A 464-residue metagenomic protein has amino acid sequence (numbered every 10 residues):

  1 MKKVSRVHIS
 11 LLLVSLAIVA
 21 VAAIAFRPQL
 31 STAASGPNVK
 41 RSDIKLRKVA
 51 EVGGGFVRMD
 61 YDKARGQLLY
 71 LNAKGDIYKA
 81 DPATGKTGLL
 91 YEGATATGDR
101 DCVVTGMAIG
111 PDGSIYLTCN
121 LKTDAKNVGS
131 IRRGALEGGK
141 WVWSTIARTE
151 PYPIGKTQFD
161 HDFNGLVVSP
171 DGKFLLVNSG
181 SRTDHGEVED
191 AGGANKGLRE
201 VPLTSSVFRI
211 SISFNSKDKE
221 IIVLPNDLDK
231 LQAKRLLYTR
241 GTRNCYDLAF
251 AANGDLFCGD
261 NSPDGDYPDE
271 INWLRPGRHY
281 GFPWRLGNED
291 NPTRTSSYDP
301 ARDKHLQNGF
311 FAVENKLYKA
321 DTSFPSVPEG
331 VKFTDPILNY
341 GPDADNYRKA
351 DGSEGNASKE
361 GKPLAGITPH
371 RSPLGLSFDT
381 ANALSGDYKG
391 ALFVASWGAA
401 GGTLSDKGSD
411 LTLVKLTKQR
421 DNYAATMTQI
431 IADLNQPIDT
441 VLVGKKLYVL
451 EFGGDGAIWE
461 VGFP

Functional and structural regions predicted by a protein language model:
K2-S15: N-terminal Sec-pathway targeting helices
L16-R27: Hydrophobic alpha-helical membrane-insertion segments, chiefly the h-region of N-terminal signal peptides
L30-E187, A191-G192, R209, L256 (+2 more regions): Acidic, Gly/Ser/Thr-rich repeat motifs that build Ca2+-stabilized beta-propeller blades
S31-V39, S181-N244, L248-T426: Beta-propeller domain segments
N72, R240-R243, N435, G453: Short beta->alpha linker loops
L434-K446, G453: C-terminal structured "cap/appendage" subdomains that terminate the fold
